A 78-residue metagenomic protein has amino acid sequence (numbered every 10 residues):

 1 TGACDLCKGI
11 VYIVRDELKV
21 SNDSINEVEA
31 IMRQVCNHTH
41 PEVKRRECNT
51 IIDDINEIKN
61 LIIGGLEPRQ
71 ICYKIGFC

Functional and structural regions predicted by a protein language model:
T1-C78: Extracellular/luminal segments of secreted precursors and ectodomains of membrane proteins
